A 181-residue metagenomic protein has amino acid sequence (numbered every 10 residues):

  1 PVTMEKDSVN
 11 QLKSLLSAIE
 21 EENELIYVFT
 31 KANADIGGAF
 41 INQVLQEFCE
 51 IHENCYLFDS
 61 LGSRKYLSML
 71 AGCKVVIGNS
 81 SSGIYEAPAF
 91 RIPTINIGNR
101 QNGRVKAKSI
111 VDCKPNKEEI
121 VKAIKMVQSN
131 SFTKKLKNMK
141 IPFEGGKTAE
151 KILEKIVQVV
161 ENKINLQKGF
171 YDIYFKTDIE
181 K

Functional and structural regions predicted by a protein language model:
P1-K181: Nucleotide-activated sugar donor-binding and catalytic core shared by glycosyltransferases and related lipid-linked
